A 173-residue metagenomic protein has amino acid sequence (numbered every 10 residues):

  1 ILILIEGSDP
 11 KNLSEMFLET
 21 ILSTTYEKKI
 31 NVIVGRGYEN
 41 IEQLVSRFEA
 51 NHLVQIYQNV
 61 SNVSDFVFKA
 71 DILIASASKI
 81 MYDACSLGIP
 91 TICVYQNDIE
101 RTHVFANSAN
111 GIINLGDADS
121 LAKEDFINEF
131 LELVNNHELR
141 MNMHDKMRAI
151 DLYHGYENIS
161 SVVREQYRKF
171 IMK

Functional and structural regions predicted by a protein language model:
I1-K173: Nucleotide-activated sugar donor-binding and catalytic core shared by glycosyltransferases and related lipid-linked
